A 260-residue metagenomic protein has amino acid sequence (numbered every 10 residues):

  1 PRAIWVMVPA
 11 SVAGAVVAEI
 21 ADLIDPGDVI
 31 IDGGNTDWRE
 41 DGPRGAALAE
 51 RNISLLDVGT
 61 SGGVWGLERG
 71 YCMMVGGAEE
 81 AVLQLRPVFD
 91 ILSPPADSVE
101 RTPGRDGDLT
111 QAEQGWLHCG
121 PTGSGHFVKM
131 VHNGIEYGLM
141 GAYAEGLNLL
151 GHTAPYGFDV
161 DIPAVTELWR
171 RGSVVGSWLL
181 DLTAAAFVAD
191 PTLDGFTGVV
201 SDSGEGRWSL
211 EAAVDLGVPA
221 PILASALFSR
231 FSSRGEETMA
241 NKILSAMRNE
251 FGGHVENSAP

Functional and structural regions predicted by a protein language model:
P1-P43, A49-I53, G66-G77: Rossmann-like NAD(P)-binding element
N35, E50, V88-I91, S209-L210 (+1 more regions): Metallocofactor- and cofactor-centric catalytic cores in central/energy metabolism, strongly enriched
R51, C72-S93: Rossmann-like NAD(P)H-binding beta-loop-alpha module
T60-G66: FAD-binding core of FAD-dependent oxidoreductases, characterized by glycine-rich FAD pyrophosphate-binding loops
G70, M74, Q84, A96-H254: Helical "substrate-binding/catalytic lid" subdomain of Rossmann-like NAD(P)-dependent dehydrogenases/reductases
H254-P260: Alpha-helical transmembrane segments and their immediate juxtamembrane flanks in integral membrane proteins
